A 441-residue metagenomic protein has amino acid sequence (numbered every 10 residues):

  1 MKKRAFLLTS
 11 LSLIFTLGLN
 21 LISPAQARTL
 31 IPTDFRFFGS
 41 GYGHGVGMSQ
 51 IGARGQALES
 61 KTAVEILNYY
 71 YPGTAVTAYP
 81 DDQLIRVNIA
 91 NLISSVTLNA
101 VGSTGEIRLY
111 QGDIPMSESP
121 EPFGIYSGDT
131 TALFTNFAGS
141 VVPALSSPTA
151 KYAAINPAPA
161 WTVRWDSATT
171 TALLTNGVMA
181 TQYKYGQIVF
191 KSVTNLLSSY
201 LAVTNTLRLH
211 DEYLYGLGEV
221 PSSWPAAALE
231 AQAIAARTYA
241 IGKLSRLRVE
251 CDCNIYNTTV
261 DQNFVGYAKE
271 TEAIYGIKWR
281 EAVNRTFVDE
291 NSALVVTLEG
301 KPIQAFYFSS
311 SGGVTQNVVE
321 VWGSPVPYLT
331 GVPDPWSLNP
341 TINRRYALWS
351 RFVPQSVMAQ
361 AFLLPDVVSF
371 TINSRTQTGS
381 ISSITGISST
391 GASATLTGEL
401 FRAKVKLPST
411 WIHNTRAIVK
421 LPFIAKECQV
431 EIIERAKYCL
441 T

Functional and structural regions predicted by a protein language model:
K2-T441: Conserved, single-site charged/polar hotspot
